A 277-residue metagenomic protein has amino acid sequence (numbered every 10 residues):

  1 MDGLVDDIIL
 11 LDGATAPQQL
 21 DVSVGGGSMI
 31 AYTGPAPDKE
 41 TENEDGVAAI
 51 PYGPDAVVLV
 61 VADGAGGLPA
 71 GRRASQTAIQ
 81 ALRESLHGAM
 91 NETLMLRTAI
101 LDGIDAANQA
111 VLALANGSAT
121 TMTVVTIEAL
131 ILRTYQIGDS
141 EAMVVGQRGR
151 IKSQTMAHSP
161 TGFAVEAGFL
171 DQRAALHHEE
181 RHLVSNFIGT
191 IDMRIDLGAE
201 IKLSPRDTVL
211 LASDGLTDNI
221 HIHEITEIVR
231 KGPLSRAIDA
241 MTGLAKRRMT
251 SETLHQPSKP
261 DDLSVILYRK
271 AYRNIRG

Functional and structural regions predicted by a protein language model:
M1-G277: PP2C/PPM-type serine/threonine phosphatase catalytic domain
